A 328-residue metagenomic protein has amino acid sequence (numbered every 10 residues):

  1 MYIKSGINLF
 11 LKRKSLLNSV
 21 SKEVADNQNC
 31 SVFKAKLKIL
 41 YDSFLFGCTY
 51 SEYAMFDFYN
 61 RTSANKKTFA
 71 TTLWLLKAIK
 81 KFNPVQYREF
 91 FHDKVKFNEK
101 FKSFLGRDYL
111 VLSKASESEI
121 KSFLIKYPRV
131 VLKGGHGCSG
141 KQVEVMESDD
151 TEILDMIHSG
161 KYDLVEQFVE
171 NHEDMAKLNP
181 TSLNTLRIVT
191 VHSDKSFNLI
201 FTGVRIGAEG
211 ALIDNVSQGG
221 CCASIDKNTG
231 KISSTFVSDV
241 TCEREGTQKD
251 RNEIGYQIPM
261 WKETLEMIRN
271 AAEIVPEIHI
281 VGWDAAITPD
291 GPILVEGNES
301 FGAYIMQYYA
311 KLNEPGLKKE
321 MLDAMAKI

Functional and structural regions predicted by a protein language model:
L9-S122: Conserved N-proximal alpha/beta basic substrate-recognition cap immediately N-terminal to, or forming the N-lobe
V95, K114-E119, G140-E144, S148 (+2 more regions): Domain-scale recognition of functional cores that engage charged ligands
D108-Y109, V130-I153: Glycine-rich phosphate-binding loop of ATP-grasp-fold ATP-dependent ligases
R129, L183-R187, L199, I280-G282 (+1 more regions): Extracellular structured ligand-interaction cores
H136-S139, E170-N171, K195, V204-G207 (+2 more regions): Short, solvent-exposed loop/turn segments at secondary-structure junctions
S148-D150, L154-F236: Phosphate-binding site of ATP-dependent enzymes
N179, F236-R251: A conserved mid-domain beta-alpha-beta active-site/ligand-binding segment of alpha/beta enzyme cores
R244-E266, E273-I280, I287-I328: C-terminal active-site "lid" helix and adjoining low-complexity regulatory extension at the edge of ATP-using catalytic
